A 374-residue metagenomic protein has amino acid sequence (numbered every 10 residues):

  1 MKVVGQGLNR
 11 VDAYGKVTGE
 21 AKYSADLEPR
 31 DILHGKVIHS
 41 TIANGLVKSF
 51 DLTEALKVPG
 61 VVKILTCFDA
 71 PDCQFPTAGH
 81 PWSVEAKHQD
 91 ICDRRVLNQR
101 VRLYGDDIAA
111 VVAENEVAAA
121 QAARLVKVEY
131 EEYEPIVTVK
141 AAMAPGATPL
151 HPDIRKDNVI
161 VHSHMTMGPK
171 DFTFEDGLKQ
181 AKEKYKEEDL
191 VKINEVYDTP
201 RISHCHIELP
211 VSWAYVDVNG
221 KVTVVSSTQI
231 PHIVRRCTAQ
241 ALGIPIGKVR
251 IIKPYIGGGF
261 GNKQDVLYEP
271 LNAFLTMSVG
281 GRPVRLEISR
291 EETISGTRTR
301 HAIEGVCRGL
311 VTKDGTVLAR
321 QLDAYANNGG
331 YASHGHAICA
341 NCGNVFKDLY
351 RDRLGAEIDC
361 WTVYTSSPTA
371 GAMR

Functional and structural regions predicted by a protein language model:
M1-V161: Flexible, low-hydrophobicity surface segments
Q6, D12-G15, A86-K87, V159-S212 (+1 more regions): Glycine-rich loop/linker segments at domain edges
A13, H34-I38, K48, Q99 (+12 more regions): Structural beta-strand/beta-sheet cores of well-ordered domains, especially the beta-sheet scaffolds that support
G19, K63-C67, L103, I193-Y197 (+4 more regions): General beta-strand structural signal in soluble alpha/beta enzymes
A21, I42, P59, A123-E134 (+10 more regions): Structural signal for hydrophobic packing residues in well-ordered secondary-structure cores of soluble enzyme domains
D26-L27, L46-K48, Q74-F75, A119-A122 (+6 more regions): Short helix/loop capping segments that flank catalytic or ligand/cofactor-binding pockets
V37-P71, I108-Y130, S212-G280, A326 (+2 more regions): Alpha-helical support elements that line or immediately flank enzyme active sites and cofactor-binding pockets
E85-A118, V211, F260-V311, T369-R374: Glycine-rich and small/hydrophobic secondary-structure elements
